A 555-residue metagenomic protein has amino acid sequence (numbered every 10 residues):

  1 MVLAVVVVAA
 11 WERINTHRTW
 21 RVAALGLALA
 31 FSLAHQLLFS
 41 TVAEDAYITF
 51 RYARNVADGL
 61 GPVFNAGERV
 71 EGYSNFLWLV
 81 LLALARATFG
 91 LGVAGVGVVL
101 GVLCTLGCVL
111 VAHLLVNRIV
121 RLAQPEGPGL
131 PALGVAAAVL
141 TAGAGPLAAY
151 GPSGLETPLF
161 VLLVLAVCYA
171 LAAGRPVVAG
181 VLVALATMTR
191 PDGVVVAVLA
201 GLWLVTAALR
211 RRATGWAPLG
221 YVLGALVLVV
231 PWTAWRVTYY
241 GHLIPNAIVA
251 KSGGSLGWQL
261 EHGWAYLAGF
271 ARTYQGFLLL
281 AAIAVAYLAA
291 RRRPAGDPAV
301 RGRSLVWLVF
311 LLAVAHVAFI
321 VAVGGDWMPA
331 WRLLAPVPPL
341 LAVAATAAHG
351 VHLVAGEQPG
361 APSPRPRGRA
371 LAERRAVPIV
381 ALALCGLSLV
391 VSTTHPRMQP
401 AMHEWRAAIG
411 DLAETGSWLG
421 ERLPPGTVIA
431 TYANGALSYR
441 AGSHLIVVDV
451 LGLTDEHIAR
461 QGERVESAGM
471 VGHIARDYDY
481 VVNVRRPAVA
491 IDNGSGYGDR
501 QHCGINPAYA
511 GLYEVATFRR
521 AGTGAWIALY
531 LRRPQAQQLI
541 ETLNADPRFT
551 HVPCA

Functional and structural regions predicted by a protein language model:
M1-A555: Membrane-proximal envelope and lipid/glycan-remodeling enzymes
